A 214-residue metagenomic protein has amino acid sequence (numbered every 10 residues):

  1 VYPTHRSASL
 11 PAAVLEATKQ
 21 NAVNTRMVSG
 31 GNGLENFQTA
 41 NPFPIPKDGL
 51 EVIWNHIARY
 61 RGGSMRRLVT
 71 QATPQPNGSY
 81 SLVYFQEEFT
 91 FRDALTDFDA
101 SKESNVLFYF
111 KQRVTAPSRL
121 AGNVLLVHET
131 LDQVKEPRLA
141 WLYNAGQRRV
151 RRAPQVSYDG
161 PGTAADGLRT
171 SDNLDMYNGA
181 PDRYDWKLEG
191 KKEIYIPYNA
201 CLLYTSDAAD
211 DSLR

Functional and structural regions predicted by a protein language model:
V1-P137: Solvent-exposed N-terminal domain segments of exported/luminal and surface proteins
M27-G30, Q75, A164, K187 (+1 more regions): Generic detector of intrinsically disordered, low-complexity, polar/charged segments
L125-L126, D132-C201: Acidic, serine/threonine- and glycine-rich low-complexity intrinsically disordered segments that serve as flexible
Y204-D211: Conserved small/polar residues in nucleotide/adenosyl-binding loops
